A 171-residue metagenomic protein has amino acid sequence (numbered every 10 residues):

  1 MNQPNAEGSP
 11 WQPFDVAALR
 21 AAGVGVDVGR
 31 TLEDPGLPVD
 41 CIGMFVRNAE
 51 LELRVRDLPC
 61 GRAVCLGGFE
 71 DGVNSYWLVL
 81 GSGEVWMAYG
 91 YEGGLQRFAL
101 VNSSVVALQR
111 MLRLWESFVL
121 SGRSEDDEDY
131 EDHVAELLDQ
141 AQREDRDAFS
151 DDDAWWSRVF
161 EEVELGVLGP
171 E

Functional and structural regions predicted by a protein language model:
M1-M87, R143-E171: A surface-exposed partner-binding patch
Y76, Y89-Y91, Y130-H133: Sequence-level detector for tyrosine residue identity
W86-E125: Compact, glycine/acidic-enriched structural inserts
Q96, S103, D129-D132, D147 (+1 more regions): Alpha-helix boundary/N-cap detector
R113-R146: An amphipathic alpha-helical core segment
